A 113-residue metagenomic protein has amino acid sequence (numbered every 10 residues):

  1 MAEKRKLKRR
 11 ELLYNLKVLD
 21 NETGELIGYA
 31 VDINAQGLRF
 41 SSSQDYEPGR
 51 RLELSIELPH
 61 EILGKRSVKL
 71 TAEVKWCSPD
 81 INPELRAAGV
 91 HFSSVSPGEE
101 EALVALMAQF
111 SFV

Functional and structural regions predicted by a protein language model:
M1-I33, V104, A108-V113: N-terminal helix initiation/capping motif
A2, Q36-S41: Short alpha-helix capping/helix-loop boundary micro-motifs
G28-Y29, K69-K75: Short beta-strand-centered aromatic/proline hotspots
A35, C77-N82: Short, conserved beta-turn/loop elements at beta-strand boundaries and strand-helix junctions
P59-K69: Short, Lys/Arg- and Gly-enriched loop/turn segments at beta-strand edges
I81-V113: C-terminal output/interaction extensions
